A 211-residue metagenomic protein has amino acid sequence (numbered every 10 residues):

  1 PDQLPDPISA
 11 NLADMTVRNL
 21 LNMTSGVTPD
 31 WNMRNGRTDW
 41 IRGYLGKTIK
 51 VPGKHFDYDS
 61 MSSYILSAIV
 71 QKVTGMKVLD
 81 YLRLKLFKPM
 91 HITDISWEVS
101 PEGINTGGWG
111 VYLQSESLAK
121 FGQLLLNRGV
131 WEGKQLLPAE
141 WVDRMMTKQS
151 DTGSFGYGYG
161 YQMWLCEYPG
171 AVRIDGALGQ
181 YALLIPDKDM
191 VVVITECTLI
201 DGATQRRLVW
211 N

Functional and structural regions predicted by a protein language model:
P1-M23, M76-W109, L113: Active-site helix/loop module of the DD-peptidase/beta-lactamase fold, centered on the serine-lysine SxxK catalytic
P1-Y58: Active-site-proximal loop and beta-strand segments within enzyme catalytic domains
L20, F56-L86, L118-L125, D189-V192: Alpha-helical scaffold elements that line and support the substrate/ligand-binding pocket of soluble hydrolases
P29-N32, Q71-R83, G129-P138, S154: Structural helix-adjacent loops and short alpha-helical linkers that scaffold large soluble proteins
K47-P52, S62-Y64, S100-T106: Flexible glycine/proline-enriched surface loops and loop-helix/loop-strand junctions
I92-D94, V142-V191: Active-site Gly/Thr loop motif
T198-I200: A short acidic/small-residue loop/turn micro-motif
A203-N211: Short, gly/Ser/Thr-rich active-site loops of penicillin-recognizing serine hydrolases
